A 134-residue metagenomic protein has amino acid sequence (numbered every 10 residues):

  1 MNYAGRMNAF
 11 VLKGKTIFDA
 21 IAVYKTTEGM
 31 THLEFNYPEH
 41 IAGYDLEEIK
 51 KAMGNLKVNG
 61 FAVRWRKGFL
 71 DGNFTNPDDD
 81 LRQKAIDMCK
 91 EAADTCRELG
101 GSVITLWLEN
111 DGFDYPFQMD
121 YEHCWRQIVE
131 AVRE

Functional and structural regions predicted by a protein language model:
M1-E91, R97, R133: N-terminal pre-domain/capping segments
F74-E134: Active-site acidic/histidine proton-transfer and metal-coordination neighborhood in alpha/beta enzyme cores
